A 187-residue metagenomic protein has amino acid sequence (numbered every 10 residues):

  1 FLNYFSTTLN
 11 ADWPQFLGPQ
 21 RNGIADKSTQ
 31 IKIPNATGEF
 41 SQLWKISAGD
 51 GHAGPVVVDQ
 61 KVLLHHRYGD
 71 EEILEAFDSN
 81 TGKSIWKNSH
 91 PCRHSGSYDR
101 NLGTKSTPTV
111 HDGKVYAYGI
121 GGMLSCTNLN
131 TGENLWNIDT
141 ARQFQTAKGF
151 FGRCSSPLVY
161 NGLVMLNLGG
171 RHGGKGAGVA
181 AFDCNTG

Functional and structural regions predicted by a protein language model:
F1-N3: Sec-dependent N-terminal signal peptides
L9-G187: Noncatalytic, solvent-exposed loop/strand surfaces of beta-propeller-type extracellular/periplasmic domains
